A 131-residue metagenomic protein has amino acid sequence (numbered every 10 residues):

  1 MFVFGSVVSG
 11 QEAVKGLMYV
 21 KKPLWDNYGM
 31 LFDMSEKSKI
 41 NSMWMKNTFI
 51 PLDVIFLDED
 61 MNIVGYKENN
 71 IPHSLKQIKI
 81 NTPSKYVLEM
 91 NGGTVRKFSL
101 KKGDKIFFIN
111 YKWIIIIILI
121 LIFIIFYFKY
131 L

Functional and structural regions predicted by a protein language model:
M1-L119, F123-L131: Compact, glycine-rich, soluble single-domain proteins
